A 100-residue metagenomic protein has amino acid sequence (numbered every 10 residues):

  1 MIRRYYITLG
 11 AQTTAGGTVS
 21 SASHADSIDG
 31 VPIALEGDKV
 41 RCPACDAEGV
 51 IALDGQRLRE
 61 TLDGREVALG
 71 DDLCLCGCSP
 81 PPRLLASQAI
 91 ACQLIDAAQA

Functional and structural regions predicted by a protein language model:
M1-A100: Intrinsically disordered, low-complexity proline/glycine-rich segments
